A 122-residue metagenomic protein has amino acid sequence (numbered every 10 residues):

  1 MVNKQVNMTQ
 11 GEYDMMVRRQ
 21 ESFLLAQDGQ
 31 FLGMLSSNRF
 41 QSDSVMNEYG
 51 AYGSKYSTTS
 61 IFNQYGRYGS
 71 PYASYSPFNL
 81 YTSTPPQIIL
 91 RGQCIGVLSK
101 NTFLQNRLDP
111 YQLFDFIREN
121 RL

Functional and structural regions predicted by a protein language model:
M1-L122: Repetitive, compositionally biased segments used for assembly/scaffolding
